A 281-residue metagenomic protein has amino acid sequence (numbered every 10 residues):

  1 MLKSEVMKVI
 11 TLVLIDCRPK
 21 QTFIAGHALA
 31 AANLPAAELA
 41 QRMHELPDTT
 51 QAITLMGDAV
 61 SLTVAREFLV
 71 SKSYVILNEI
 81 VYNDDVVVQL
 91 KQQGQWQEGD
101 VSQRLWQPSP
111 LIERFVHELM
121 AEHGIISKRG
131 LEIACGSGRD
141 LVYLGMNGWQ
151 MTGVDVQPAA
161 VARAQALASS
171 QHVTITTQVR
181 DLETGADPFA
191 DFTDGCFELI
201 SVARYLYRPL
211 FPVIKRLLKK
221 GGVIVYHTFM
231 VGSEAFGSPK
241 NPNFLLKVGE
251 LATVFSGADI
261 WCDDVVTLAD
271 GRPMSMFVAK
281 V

Functional and structural regions predicted by a protein language model:
L2-S4, K8-V13, P19-H123, R163 (+1 more regions): Rhodanese-like catalytic fold shared by cysteine-dependent sulfurtransferases and DSP/PTP-type phosphatases
I126-G136: Conserved class I S-adenosyl-L-methionine
S137-W149: Conserved SAM-binding loop of SAM-dependent methyltransferases across substrates and taxa, primarily the Class I
Q150-D155: Conserved SAM-binding motif I beta-strand of class I
Q157-A159: Conserved SAM/SAH-binding beta-strand->alpha-helix loop
Q171-T184: Conserved SAM-binding strand-loop segment of SAM-dependent methyltransferases
P188-L199: A short acidic, Gly/Pro-enriched loop at the edge of an enzyme's catalytic core that lines a small-molecule cofactor
G222-S233: Conserved beta-strand signature within the Rossmann-like core of class I S-adenosyl-L-methionine
